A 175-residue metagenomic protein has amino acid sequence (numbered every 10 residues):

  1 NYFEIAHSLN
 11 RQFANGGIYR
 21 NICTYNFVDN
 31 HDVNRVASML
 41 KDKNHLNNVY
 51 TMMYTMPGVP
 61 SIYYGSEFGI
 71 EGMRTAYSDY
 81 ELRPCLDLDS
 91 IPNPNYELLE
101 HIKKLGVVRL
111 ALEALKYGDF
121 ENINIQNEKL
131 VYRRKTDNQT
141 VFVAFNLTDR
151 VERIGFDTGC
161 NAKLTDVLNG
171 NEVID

Functional and structural regions predicted by a protein language model:
N1-T75, I125-N127, R134-T136, V143 (+2 more regions): Conserved alpha/beta catalytic core and glycan-binding cleft of carbohydrate-active enzymes
P57, I62, S66-D175: Carbohydrate-interacting/catalytic domains
